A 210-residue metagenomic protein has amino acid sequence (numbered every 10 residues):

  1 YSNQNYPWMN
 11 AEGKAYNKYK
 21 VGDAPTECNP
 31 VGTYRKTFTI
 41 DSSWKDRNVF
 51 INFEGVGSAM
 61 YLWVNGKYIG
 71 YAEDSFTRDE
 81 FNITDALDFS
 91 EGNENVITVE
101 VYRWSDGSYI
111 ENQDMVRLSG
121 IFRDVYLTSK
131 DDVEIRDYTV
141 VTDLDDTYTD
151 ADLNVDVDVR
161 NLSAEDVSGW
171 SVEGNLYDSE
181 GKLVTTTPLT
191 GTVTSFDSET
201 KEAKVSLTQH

Functional and structural regions predicted by a protein language model:
S2-T26: Surface-exposed, low-complexity/disordered Ser/Thr/Gly/Pro/Asn-rich loops and linkers
N10, A24-D137, L162, Y177-S179 (+1 more regions): Accessory beta-strand-rich segments of carbohydrate-active enzymes
Y19-K20, T139, S206-T208: Extracytoplasmic loops and strand-loop junctions of Gram-negative outer membrane beta-barrel proteins
V64, D150-T194, K201-V205: Beta-strand-rich binding/interaction modules
S75, T147-A151, E199: Ser/Thr- and Asn-enriched, surface-exposed coil loops between beta-strands
F76-T77, V141-T142, G191-T194: A short, sequence-level motif marking secondary-structure junctions
T77-E80, F196-Q209: Aromatic sugar-binding surface patches on proteins that engage polysaccharides or sugar-phosphate polymers
D132-L162: Surface beta-strand/loop "capping" patches
